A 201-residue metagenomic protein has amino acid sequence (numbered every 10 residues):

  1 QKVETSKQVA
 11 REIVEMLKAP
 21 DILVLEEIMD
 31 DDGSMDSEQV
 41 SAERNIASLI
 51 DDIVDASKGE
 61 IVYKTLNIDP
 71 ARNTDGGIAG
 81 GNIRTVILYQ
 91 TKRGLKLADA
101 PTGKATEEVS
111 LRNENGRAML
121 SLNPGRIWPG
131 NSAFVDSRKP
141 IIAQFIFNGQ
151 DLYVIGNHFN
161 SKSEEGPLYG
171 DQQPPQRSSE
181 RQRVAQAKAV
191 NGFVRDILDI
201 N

Functional and structural regions predicted by a protein language model:
Q1-N201: Divalent cation-coordinating acidic motifs and surrounding scaffolds that mediate Ca2+/Mg2+/Mn2+/Zn2+-dependent binding
